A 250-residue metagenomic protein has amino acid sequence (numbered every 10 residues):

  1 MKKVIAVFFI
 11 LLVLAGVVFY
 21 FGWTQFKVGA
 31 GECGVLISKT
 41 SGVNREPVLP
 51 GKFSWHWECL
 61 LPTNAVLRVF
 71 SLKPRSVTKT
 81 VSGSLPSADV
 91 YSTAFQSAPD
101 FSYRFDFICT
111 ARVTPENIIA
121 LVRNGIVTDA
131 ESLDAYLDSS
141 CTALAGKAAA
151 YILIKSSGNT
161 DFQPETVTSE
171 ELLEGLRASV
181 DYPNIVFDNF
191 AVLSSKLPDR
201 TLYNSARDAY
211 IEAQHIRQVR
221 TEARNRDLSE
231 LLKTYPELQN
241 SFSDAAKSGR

Functional and structural regions predicted by a protein language model:
M1-V4: Positively charged n-region of N-terminal signal peptides that target proteins for export
A6-F21: Hydrophobic membrane-insertion alpha-helices, especially the h-region of bacterial N-terminal signal peptides
T24-A145: Hydrophobic membrane-anchoring helix/hairpin
K79-L85, I152-T160, Y235-Q239: A general structural signal for short secondary-structure boundary/capping elements
A88, Q96-D100, R104-D106, T110-A111 (+1 more regions): Amphipathic, coiled-coil-like alpha-helical scaffolding segments used for oligomerization/assembly
E116-L121, L197-A206: Short acidic, Gly/Pro-enriched loop/turn segments at secondary-structure junctions
R207-R250: Assembly-interface segments of oligomeric complexes
